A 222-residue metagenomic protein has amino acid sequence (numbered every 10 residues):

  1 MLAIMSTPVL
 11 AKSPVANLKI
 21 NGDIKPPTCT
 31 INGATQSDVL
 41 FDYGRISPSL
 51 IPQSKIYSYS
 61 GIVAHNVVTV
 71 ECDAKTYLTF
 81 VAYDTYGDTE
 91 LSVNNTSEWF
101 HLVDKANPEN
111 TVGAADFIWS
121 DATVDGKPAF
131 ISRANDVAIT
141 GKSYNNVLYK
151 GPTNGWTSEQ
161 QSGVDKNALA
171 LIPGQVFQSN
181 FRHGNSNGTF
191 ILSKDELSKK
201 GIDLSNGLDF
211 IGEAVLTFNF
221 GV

Functional and structural regions predicted by a protein language model:
M1-L2: Hydrophobic helical h-region of N-terminal Sec-dependent signal peptides in bacterial secretory/periplasmic proteins
S6-P8: N-terminal signal peptide c-region/cleavage motif recognized by signal peptidases
L10-V222: Mature extracellular/passenger domains of Gram-negative fimbrial/pilin and adhesin proteins
